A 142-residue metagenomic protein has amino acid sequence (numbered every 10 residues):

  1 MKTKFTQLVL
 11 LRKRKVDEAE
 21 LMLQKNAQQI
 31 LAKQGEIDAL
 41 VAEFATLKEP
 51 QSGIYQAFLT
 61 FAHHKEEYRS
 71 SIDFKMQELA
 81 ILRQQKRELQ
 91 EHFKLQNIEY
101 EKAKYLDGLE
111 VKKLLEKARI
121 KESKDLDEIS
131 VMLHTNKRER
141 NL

Functional and structural regions predicted by a protein language model:
M1-L142: Charge-rich amphipathic alpha-helical interaction elements
